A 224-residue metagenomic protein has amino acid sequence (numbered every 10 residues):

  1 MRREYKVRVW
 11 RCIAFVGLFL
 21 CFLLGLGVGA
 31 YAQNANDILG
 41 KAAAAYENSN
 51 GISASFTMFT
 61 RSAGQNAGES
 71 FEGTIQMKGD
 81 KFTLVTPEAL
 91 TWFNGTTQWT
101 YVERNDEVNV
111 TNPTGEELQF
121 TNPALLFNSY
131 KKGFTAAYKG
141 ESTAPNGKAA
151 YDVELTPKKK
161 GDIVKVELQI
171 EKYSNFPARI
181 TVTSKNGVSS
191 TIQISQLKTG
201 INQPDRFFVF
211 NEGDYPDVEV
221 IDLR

Functional and structural regions predicted by a protein language model:
M1-R11: N-terminal secretory signal peptides that target proteins for export/translocation
A14-G27: Bacterial N-terminal signal peptides
G25-A67, K78-K81, E219-R224: N-terminal leader/targeting segments and the immediate start of mature chains
M58-T60, T86, V102-E103, T181-S184: Beta-turn initiation residues at beta-strand->coil junctions
E72-F120, S190-T191: An acidic-aromatic
P113-A149: Flexible, surface-exposed loop/linker segments and immediately adjacent secondary-structure boundaries
T135-L223: Gly/Pro-enriched, hydrophobic low-complexity segments that function as extracytoplasmic propeptides/linkers
